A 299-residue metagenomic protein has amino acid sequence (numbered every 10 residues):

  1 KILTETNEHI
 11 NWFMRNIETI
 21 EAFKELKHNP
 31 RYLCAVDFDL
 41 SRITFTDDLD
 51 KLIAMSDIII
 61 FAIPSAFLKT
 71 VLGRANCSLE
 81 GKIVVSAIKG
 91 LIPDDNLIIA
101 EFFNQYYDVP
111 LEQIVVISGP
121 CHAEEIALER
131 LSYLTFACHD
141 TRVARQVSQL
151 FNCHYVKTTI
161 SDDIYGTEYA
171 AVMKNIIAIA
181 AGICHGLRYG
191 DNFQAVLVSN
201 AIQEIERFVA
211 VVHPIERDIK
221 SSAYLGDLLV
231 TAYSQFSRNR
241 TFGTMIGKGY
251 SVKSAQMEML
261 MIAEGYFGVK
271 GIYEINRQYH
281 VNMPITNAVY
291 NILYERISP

Functional and structural regions predicted by a protein language model:
K1-V36, R42-D47: NAD(P)+-binding Rossmann beta1-loop-alpha1 motif at the extreme N-terminus of oxidoreductases
R15, K89, H139: Cofactor-binding loop segments of dinucleotide-utilizing enzymes, especially the Rossmann-like FAD- and NAD(P)+-binding
I20, L68, I99-A100, A144 (+5 more regions): A general structural signal for well-ordered alpha-helical segments in protein cores
L40, T46-A54, I58-E129, V147: Rossmann-like NAD(P)(H) cofactor-binding subdomain of soluble oxidoreductases
A54-M55, M173, L225: Alpha-helix C-terminal capping/helix-to-coil transition sites in glycosyltransferase folds
Y106-Q113, L131-I179, I183-D218: Internal alpha-helical scaffold of NAD(P)-dependent oxidoreductase catalytic cores
A181-H185, A210-P299: NAD(P)-dependent Rossmann-like dehydrogenase/reductase catalytic/cofactor-binding core
